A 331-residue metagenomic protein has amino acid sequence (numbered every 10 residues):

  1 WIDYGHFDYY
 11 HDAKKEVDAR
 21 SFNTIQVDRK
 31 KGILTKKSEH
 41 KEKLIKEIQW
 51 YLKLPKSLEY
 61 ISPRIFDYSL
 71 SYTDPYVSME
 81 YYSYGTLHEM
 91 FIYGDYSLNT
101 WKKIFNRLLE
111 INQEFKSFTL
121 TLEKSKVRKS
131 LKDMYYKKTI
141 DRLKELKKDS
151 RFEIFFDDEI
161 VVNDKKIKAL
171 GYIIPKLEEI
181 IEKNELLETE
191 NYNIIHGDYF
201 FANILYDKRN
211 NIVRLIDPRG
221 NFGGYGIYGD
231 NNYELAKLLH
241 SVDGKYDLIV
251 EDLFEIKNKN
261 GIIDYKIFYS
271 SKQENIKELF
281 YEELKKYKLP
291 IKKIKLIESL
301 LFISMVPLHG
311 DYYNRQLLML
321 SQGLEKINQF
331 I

Functional and structural regions predicted by a protein language model:
W1-K30: Conserved alpha/beta core of the MobA/IspD/sugar-nucleotide pyrophosphorylase nucleotidyltransferase superfamily
F22-L52, L87-S97: ATP-binding glycine-rich loop module of kinase domains
K53-L54, E59-I61, H88-E153, K166 (+3 more regions): Conserved kinase catalytic-core helix
R64-P75: Short beta-strand micro-motifs within the conserved protein kinase catalytic domain, predominantly in the N-lobe
S69, Y82, F91: Residues forming the ATP-binding cleft of Hanks-type serine/threonine protein kinase domains
T73-T86: Conserved short submotifs of the Hanks-type protein kinase catalytic core that shape the nucleotide-binding pocket
E178-G229: Active-site acidic catalytic loop and adjacent metal/ATP-binding pocket of ATP-dependent phosphoryl transfer enzymes
V213, R219-E283, S299-N314: Active-site activation/catalytic loop segments of kinase-like enzymes and analogous catalytic loops in related
